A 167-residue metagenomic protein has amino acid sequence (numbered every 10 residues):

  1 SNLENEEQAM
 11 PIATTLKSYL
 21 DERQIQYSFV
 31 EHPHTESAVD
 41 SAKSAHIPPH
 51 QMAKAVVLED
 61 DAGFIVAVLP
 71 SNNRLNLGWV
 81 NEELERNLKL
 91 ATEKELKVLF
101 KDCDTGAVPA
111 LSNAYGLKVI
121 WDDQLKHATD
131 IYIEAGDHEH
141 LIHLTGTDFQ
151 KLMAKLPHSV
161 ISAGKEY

Functional and structural regions predicted by a protein language model:
L3-Y167: Extended, low-hydrophobicity, polar/charged segments
